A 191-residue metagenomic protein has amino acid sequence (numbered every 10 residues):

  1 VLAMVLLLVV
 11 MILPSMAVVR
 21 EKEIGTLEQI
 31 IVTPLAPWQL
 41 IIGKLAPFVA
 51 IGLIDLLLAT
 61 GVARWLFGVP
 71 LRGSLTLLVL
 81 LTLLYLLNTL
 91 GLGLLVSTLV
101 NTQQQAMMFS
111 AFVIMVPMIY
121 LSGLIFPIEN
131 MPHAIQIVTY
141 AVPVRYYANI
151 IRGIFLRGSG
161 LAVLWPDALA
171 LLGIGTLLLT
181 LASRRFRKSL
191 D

Functional and structural regions predicted by a protein language model:
V1-P14: Long, hydrophobic alpha-helical segments
L2, V18, I30, P34 (+2 more regions): Conserved hydrophobic/aromatic pocket- or pore-lining residues that grip, position, or stack substrates in active sites
L7, V32, W38, A182-K188: Hydrophobic transmembrane alpha-helices and immediately adjacent juxtamembrane helices of multi-pass inner-membrane
M11-L35, D191: Transmembrane helix boundary and interhelical loop/hinge segments in multi-pass membrane proteins
V32-W38, N101, G160: Juxtamembrane helix-boundary/capping and inter-helix hinge elements in multi-pass membrane proteins
L35-V62, V79, L83, A168 (+1 more regions): Selective transmembrane-helix segments that form parts of the transport pathway or gating/packing helices in multipass
T60, P70-D191: Membrane-spanning alpha-helical segments of multipass transporters and channels
